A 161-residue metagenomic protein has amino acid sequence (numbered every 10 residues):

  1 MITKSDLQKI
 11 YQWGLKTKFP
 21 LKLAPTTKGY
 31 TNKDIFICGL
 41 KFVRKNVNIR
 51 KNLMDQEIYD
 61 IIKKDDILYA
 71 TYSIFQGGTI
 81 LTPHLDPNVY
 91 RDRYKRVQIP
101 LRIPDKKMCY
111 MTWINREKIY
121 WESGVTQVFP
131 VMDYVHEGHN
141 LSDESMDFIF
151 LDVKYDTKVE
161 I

Functional and structural regions predicted by a protein language model:
M1-D65: Non-heme Fe(II)/2-oxoglutarate
T3-L7, Q98, D156: General structural signal for secondary-structure boundaries
K4, Y30, T82-H84, Y134 (+2 more regions): Intrinsically disordered, low-complexity peptide-like regions
T26-T27, C38-K41, F75, R102 (+2 more regions): Structured loops at beta-to-helix junctions and adjacent beta-edge loops in soluble globular domains
D34-F36, N48-R50, M54-E57, D86-N88 (+3 more regions): Intrinsic disorder/low-complexity detector
R44-N46, G78-T79, V89, D105 (+3 more regions): Residues that cap or initiate secondary-structure elements
I58-V131: Catalytic core of non-heme Fe(II) oxygenases with the double-stranded beta-helix
C109-I161: Catalytic core of Fe(II)/2-oxoglutarate
